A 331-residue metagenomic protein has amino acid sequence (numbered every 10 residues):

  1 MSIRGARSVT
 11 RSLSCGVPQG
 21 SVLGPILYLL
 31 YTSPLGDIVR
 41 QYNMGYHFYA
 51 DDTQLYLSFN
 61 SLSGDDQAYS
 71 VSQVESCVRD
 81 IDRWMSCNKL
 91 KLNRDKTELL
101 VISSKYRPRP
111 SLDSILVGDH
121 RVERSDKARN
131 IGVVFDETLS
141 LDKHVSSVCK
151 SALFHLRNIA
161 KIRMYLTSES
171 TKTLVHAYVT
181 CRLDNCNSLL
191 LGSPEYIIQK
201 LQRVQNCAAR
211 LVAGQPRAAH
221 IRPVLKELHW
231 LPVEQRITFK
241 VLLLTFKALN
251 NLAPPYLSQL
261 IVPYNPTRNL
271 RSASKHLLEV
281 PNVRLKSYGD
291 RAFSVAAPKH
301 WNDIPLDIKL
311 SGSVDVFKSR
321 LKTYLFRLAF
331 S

Functional and structural regions predicted by a protein language model:
M1-S331: Hydrophobic/basic alpha-helical segments
